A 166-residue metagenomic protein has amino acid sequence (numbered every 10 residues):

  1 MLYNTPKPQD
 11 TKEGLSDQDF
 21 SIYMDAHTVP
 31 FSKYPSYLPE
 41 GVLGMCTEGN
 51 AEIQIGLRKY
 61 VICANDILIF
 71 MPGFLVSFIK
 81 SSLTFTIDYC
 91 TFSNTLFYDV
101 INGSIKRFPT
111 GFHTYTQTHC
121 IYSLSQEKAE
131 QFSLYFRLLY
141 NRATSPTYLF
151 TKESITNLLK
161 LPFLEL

Functional and structural regions predicted by a protein language model:
M1-V61: Generic protein-terminus/edge-of-domain signal
L2-G14, I79-T144: A hydrophobic/aromatic-rich effector-binding and dimerization subdomain of bacterial HTH-type transcriptional regulators
V42-M45, Q131-L138, L158, P162-E165: Amphipathic, well-ordered alpha-helical segments in soluble domains
E52-Q54, V76-L83: Short beta-strand His + acidic residue motifs that chelate non-heme Fe in jelly-roll/DSBH and cupin folds
L57-M71: Short acidic-glycine-tyrosine-enriched beta hairpin
L68, P72-F78, F97-Y98: Histidine-centered metal-chelating micro-motifs
E127, S145-L158: All-alpha amphipathic helical-bundle segments outside canonical DNA-binding/catalytic cores that form hydrophobic
Y140-Y148, L164-L166: Basic, amphipathic alpha-helical hairpins
